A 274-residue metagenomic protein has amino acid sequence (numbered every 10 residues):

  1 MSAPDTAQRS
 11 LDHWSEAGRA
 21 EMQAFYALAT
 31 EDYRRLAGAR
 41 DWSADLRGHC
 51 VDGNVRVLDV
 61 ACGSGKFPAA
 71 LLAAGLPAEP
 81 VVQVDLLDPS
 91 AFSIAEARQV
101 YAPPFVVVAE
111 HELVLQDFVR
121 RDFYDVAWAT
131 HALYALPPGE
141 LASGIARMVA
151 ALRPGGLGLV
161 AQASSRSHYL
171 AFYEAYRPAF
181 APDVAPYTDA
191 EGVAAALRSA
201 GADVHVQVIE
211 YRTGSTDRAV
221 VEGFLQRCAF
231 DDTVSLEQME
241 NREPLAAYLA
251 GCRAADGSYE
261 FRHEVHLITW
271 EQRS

Functional and structural regions predicted by a protein language model:
S2-H49: Class I SAM-dependent methyltransferase Rossmann-like catalytic core, especially the SAM/SAH-binding loop
C50-V51, L152: A generic alpha-to-beta junction signature in SAM-dependent methyltransferases
L58-D117: Class I SAM-dependent methyltransferase SAM/SAH-binding core
D125-E140: A short SAM/SAH-binding and catalytic strip from SAM-dependent methyltransferases
A142-P154: A short glycine-rich, Lys/Arg-flanked "PGG" loop and its adjoining helix->strand segment in the class I
L157-V184: Conserved class I S-adenosyl-L-methionine
A185-G201: Short alpha-helix
D203-S274: Conserved Class I S-adenosyl-L-methionine
